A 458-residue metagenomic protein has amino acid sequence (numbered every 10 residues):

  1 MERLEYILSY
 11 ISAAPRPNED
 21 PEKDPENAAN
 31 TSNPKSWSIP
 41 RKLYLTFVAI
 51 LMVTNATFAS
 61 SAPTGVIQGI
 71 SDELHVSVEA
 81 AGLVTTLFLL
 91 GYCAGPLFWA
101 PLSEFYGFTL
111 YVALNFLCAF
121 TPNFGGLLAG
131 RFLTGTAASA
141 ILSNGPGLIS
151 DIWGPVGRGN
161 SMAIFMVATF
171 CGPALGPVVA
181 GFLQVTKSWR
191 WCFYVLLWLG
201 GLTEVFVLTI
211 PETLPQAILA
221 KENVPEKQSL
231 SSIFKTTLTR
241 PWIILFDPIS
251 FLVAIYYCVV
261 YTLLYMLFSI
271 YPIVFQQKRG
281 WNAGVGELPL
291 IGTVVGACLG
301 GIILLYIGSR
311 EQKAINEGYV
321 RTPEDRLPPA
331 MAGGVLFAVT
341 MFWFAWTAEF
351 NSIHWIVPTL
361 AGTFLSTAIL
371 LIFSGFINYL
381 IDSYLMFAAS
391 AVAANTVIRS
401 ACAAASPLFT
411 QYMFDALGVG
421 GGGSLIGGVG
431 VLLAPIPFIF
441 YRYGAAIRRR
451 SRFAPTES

Functional and structural regions predicted by a protein language model:
M1-A59, D72: Cytosolic juxtamembrane N-terminal segment immediately preceding the first transmembrane helix of multi-pass
M1-S12, K35-P40, P155-N160, V185-L252 (+3 more regions): Central mid-sequence intracellular linker of multi-pass
I39-S60, F132, F246-L264, L360-T367: Pair of pore-lining "gating" transmembrane helices in MFS-fold secondary transporters
R41-V78, A94, W99, I141 (+1 more regions): Extracytoplasmic
T57, T86-L89, C93-P96, A119-P122 (+7 more regions): C-terminal transmembrane bundle
A59, L74-H75, F98, S103-G107 (+4 more regions): Helix-breaking motifs and short loop linkers at transmembrane-helix boundaries and internal kinks in secondary membrane
G130-F170: Cytoplasmic helix-loop-helix junction between adjacent transmembrane helices in 12-TM secondary transporters
G157-K187, W191-Y194, W198-T203, V207 (+2 more regions): Glycine-rich segments within core transmembrane alpha-helices of 12-TM secondary carriers
